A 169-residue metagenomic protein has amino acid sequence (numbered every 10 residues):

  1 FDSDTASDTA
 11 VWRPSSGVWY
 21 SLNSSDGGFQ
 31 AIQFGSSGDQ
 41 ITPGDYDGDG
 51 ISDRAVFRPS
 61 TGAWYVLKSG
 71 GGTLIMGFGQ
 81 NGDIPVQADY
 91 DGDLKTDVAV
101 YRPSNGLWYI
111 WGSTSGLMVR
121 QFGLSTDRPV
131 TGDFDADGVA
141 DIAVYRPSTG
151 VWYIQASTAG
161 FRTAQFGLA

Functional and structural regions predicted by a protein language model:
F1-A169: Trp/Gly-enriched beta-strand/coil motifs that build multi-repeat beta-propeller-like domains and related W-rich binding
